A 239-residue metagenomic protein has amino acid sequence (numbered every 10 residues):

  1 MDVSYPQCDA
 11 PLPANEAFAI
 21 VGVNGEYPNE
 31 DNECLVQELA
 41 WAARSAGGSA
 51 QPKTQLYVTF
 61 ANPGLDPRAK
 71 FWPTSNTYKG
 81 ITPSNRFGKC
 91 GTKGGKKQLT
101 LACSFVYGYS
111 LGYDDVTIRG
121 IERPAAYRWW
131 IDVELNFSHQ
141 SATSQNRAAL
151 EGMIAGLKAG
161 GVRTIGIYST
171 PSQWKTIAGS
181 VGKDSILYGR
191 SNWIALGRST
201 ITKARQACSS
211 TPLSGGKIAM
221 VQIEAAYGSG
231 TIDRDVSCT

Functional and structural regions predicted by a protein language model:
M1-A149, A159-G160: Substrate-binding cleft of extracellular glycoside hydrolase catalytic domains
M1-P13, D184-T239: Functionally critical loop-and-helix segments that line ligand-binding/catalytic clefts of soluble enzyme domains
G22, Y168, I223: Conserved residues at the C-terminal ends of beta-strands
L56-Y57, L157-G179, R190-S199: Aromatic-lined carbohydrate-recognition surfaces of secreted/lumenal glycan-active proteins
G64-W72, Q173-D184: Glycine-rich, charge-decorated loop segments at or immediately adjacent to ligand/cofactor-binding or catalytic sites
T77-I81, G95, Y109-R128, A178-K217: Structural recognition of alpha->loop->beta junctions
